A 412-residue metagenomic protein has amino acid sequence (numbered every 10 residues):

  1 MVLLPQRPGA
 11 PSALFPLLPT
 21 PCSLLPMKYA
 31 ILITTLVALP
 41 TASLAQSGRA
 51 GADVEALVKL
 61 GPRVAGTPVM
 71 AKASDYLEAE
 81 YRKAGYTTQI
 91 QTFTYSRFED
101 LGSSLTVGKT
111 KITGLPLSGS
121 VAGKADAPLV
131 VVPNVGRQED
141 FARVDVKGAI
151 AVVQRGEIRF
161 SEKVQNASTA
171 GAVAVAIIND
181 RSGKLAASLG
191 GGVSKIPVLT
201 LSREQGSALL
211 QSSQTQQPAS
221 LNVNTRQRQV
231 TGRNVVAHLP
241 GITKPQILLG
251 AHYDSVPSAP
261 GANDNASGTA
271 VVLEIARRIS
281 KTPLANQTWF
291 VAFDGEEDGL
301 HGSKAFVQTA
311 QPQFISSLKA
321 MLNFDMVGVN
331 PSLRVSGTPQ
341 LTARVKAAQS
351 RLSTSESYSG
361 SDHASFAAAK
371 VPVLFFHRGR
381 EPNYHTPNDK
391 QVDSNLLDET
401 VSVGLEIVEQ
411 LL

Functional and structural regions predicted by a protein language model:
Q46-A71, A84, I90-F93, L185-G191 (+3 more regions): N-terminal capping segment at the start of a domain
S47, E55-I150: Noncatalytic luminal/extracellular "stalk/propeptide" segments of secretory-pathway proteins
V58-V69, V131, V152-I158, K163-V164 (+7 more regions): Second-shell loop/turn segments in exported
T67, T113-S202, L352: Extracellular/luminal Protease-associated
Y81, A167, V175, V235 (+2 more regions): Alpha-helical metal-binding/catalytic segments enriched in His/Glu/Asp
G108-K111, P116-E139, G190-A262, R277 (+1 more regions): Soluble metallo-hydrolase cores and metallopeptidase-like ectodomains found primarily in the secretory/periplasmic
K244, L284, F293-P382, P387-K390: Metal-dependent peptidase/peptidase-like ectodomains
P382-L412: His/Asp/Glu-rich mid-to-C-terminal helical/loop segments that flank catalytic regions of hydrolases
